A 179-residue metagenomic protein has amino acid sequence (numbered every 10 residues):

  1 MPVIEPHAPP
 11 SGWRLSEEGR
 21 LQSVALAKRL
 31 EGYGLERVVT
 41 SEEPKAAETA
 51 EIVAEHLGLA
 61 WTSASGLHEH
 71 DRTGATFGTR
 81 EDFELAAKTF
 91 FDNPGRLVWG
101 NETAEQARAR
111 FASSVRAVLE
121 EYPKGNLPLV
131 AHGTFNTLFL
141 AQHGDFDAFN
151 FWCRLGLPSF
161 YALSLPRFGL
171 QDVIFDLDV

Functional and structural regions predicted by a protein language model:
M1-L35, E51, E55, L59 (+1 more regions): An N-terminal RHG(E/S)-centered segment typical of histidine phosphatases
V24-K88: Phosphate-coordination/substrate-recognition cap region in phosphate-metabolizing enzymes
G32-G34, V118-G125: Glycine-rich phosphate-binding loop signature in dinucleotide/nucleotide-binding domains
T40-S41, A109, V130-A131: Short beta-strand scaffold positions
R80-N93, L170-V179: A polyampholytic, Gly/Pro-enriched intrinsically disordered region
A86-Q106: Short glycine/proline- and acidic residue-enriched helix-loop micro-motifs that form flexible lids or anion-recognition
G125-T134: Generic beta-sheet signal
F146-D172: Domain-level recognition of soluble alpha/beta enzyme cores, biased toward histidine phosphatases/phosphomutases
